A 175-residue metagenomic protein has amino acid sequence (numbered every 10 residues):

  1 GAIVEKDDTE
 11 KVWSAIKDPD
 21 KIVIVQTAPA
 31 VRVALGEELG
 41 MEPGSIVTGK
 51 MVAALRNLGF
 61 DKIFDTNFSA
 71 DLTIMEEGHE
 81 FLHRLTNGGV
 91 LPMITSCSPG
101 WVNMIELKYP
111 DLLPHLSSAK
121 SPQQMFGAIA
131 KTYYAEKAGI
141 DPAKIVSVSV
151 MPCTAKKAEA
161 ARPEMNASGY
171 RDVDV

Functional and structural regions predicted by a protein language model:
G1: Cysteine-centered iron-sulfur cluster-binding motifs in ferredoxin-type domains/subunits of redox enzymes
V4-V175: Iron-sulfur-associated redox domains of electron-transfer enzymes in respiratory and anaerobic energy metabolism
